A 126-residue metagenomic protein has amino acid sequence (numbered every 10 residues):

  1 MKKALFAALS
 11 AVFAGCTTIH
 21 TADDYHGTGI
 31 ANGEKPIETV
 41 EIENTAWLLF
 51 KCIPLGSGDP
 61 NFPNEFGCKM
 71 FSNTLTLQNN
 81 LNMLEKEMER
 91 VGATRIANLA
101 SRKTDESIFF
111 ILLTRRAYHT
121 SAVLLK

Functional and structural regions predicted by a protein language model:
M1-C16: Sec-dependent bacterial lipoprotein signal peptides
A14-A31: Bacterial Sec signal peptide processing site at the extreme N-terminus
D24-T28, M83-E85, I108-F109: Short secondary-structure capping micro-motifs at structural edges
G33-E106: Short, well-ordered alpha-helical segments
F109-R115: Short, exposed beta-strand-loop hairpins at the edges of beta-sheets in extracellular/periplasmic proteins
R116-K126: C-terminal edge-of-domain segments
